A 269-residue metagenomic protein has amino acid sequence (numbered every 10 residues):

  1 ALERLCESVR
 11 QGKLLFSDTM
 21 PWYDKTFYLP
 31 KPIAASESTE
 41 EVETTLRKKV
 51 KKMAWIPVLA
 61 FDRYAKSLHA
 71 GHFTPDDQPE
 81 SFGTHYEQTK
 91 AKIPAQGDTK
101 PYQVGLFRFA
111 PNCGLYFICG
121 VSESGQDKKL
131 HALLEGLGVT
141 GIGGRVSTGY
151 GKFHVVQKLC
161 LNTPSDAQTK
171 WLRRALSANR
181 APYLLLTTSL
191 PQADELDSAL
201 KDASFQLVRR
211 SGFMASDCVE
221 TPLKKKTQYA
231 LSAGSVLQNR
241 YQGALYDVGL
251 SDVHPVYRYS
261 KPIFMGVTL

Functional and structural regions predicted by a protein language model:
A1-L269: Conserved active-site/ligand-binding neighborhood in enzyme cores
